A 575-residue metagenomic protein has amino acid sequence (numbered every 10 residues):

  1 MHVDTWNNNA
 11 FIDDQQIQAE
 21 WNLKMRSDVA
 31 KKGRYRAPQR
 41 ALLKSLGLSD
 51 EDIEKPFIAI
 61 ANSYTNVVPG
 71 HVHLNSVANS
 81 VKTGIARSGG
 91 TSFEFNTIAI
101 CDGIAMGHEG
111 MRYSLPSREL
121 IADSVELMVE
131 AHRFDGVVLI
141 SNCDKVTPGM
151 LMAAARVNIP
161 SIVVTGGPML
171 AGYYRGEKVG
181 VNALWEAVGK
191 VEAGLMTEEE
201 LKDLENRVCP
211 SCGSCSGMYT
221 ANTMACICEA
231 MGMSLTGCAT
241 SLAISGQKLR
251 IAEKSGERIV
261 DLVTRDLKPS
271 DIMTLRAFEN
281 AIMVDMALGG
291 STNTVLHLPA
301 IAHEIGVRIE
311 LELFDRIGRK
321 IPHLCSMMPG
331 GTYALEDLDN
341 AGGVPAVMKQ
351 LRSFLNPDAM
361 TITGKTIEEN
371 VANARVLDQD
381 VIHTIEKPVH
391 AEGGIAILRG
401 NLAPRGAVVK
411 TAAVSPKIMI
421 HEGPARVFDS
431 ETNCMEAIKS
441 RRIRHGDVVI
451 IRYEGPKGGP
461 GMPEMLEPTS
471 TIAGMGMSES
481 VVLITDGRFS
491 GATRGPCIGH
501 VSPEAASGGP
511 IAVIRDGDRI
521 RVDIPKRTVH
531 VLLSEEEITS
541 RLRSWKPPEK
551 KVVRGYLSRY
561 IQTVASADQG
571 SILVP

Functional and structural regions predicted by a protein language model:
W6, A10-N66, G70-V72, V77-I98 (+6 more regions): Catalytic or ion-coupling anion/metal-binding cores of large enzyme and transporter domains
I85, S124-M128: Glycine-rich, N-terminal phosphate-binding loop and its surrounding beta-alpha-beta segment
S114-D123: Glycine-rich, highly charged phosphate/nucleotide-binding loops
M128-M150, I162-T165: A short, small-residue-rich loop immediately preceding and capping a beta-strand
